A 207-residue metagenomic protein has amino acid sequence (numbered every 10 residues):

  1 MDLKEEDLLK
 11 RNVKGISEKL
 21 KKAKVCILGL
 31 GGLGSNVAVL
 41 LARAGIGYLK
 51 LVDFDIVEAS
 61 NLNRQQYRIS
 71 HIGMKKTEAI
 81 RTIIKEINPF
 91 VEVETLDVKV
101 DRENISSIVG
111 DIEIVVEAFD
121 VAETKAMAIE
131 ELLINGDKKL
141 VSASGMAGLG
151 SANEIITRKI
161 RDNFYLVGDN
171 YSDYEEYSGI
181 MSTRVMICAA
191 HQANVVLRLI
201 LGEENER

Functional and structural regions predicted by a protein language model:
M1-V25: N-terminal charged helix/coil linker that caps or initiates catalytic domains
I27-L30, L51: Hydrophobic Val/Ile/Leu positions in short beta-strands of Rossmann-like dinucleotide-binding domains
L33-G34: Hydrophobic/small residue at the entry helix of a nucleotide-binding pocket
V37-A38, I80: Hydrophobic residues within alpha-helices that form the first helical element adjacent to the glycine-rich loop
R43-Y48, D137: Conserved S-adenosyl-L-methionine
D53-I87: Glycine-rich phosphate-binding loop and adjoining beta1-alpha1-beta2 segment of Rossmann-like nucleotide-binding folds
T77-I83, I87-I112, F119-A122: A structured beta-alpha segment of the ubiquitous adenosine-cofactor-binding alpha/beta core
S107-I114, A118-R207: Glycine-rich phosphate/adenylate-binding loop
